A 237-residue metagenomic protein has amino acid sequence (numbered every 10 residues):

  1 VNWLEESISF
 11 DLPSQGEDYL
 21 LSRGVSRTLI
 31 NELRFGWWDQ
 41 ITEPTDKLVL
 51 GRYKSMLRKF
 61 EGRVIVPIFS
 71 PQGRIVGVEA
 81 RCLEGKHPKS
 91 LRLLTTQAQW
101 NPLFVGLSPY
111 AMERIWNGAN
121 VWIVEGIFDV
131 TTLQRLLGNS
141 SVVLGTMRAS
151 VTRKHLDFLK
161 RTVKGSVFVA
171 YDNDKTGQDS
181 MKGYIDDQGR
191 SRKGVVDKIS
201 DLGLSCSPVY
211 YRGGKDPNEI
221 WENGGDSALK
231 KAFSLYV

Functional and structural regions predicted by a protein language model:
V1-I65, F69-Q72, M112-W116, S200 (+1 more regions): TOPRIM metal-binding catalytic domain and adjacent DNA-binding surface shared by DnaG-type primases
D39-S166, M181: Phosphate-handling DNA/RNA-contact segment within nucleic-acid enzymes
K47, D157-V163, D216-K230: Short, surface-exposed amphipathic charged segments that create phosphate/polyanion-binding patches used for binding
I123, G165-I185, V209-Y210: Acidic beta-strand-to-loop metal/phosphate-binding motif
V143-A149, L204-G214: RNase H-like polynucleotidyl transferase catalytic core
D179-L202: Short, aromatic/basic amphipathic alpha-helical patches
P208, A228-V237: C-terminal or mid-to-C-terminal helical accessory/interaction module adjacent to the motor/catalytic core
